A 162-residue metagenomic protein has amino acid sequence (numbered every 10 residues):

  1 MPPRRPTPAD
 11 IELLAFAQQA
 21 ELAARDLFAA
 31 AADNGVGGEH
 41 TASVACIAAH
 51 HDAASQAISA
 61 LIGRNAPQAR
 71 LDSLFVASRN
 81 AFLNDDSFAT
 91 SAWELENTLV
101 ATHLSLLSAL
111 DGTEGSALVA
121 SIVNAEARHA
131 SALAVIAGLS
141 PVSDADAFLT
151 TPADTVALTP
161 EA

Functional and structural regions predicted by a protein language model:
M1-A162: All-alpha RGS (Regulator of G-protein Signaling) helical domain and cognate RGS-like helical scaffolds
